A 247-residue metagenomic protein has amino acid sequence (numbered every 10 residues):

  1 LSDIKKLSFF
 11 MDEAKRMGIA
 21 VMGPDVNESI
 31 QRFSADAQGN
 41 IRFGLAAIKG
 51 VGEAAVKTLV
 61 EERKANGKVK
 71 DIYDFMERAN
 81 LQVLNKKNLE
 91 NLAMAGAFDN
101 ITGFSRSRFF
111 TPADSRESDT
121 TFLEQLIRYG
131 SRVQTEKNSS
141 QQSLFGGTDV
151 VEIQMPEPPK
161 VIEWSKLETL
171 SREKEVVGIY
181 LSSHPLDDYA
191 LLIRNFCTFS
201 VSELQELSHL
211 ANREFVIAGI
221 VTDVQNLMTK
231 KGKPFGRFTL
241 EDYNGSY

Functional and structural regions predicted by a protein language model:
L1-S2, G219: Phosphate-backbone binding and catalysis cores of DNA-processing enzymes
I4-S8, D12-H209: Sliding clamp-binding short linear motifs that recruit DNA-associated proteins to replication/repair hubs
A14, R213-Q225: OB-fold and OB-like beta-barrel modules that bind single-stranded nucleic acids
R42, E214-A218, R237: Conserved beta-strand residues within beta-sheet cores
S171, A211-R213, G232: Solvent-exposed loop and beta-edge segments used for protein-protein assembly and interaction
S183, V221-V224, D242-Y243: Residues immediately flanking
T229-Y247: OB-fold (S1/OB) nucleic-acid-binding surfaces
